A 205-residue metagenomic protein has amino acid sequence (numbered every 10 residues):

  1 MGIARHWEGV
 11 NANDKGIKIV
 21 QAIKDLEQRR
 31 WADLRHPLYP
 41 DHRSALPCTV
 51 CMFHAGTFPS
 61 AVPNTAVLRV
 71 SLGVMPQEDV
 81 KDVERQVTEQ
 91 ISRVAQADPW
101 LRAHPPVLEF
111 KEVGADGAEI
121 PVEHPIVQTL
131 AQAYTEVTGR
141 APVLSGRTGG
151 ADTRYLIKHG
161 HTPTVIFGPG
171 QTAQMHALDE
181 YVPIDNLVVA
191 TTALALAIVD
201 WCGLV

Functional and structural regions predicted by a protein language model:
M1-V205: Metal-dependent amide/peptide-bond hydrolase catalytic core, centered on the "pita-bread" metallohydrolase fold
